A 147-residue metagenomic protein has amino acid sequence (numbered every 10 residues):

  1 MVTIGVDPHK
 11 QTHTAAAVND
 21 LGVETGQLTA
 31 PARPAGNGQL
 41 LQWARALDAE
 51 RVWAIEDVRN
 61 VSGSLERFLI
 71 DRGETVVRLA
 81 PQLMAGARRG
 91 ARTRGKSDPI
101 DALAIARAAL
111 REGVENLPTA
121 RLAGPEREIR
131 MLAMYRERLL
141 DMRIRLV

Functional and structural regions predicted by a protein language model:
M1-V147: Phosphate- and other anionic-substrate recognition elements at nucleic-acid/protein interfaces
